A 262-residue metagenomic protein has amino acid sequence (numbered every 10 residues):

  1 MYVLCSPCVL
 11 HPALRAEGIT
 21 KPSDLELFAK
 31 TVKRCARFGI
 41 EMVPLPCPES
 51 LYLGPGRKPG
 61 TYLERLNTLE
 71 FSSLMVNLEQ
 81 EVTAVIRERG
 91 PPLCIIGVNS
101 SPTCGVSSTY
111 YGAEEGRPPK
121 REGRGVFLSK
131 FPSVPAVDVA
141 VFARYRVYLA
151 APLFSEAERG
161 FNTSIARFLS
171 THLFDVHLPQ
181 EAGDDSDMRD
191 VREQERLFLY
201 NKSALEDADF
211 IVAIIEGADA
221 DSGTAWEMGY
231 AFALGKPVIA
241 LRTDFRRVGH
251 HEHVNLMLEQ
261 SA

Functional and structural regions predicted by a protein language model:
M1-V3, Y145-R146: Extreme N-terminal starter segment of soluble prokaryotic enzymes
K21-G39, R124, I165-S170: Short catalytic helix/loop segments, enriched in acidic residues and glycine and frequently bearing histidine
I40-P59, V141-A143, H177-D185: Short connector loops at secondary-structure junctions
L53-R89, R117-R144: Divalent-metal-activated hydrolytic enzyme cores
E64-S107, D219-T243: Mid-chain, well-packed structural core segment of small domains
C104-F131, G223-F232: Short Gly/Thr/Asp-enriched flexible loops that form oxyanion-binding sites at enzyme active sites
V139-A262: Conserved catalytic or regulatory cores that recognize and/or transform ribose-phosphate-containing ligands
